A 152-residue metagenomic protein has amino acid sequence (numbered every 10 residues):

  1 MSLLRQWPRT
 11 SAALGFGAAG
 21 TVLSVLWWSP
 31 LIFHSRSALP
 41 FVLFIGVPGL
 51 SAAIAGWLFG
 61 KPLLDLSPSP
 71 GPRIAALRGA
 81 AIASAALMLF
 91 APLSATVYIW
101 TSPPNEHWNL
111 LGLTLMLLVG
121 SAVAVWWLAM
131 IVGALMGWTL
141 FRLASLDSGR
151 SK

Functional and structural regions predicted by a protein language model:
M1-K152: Juxtamembrane/disordered regions of integral membrane proteins
